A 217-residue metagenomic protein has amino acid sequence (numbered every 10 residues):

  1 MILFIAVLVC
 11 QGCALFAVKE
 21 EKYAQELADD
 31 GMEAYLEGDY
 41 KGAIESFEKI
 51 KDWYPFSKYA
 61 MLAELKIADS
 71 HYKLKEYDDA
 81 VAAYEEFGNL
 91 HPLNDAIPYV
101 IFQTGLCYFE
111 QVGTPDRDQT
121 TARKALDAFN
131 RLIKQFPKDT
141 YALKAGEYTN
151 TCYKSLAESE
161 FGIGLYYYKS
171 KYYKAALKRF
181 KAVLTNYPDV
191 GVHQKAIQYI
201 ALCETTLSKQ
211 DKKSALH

Functional and structural regions predicted by a protein language model:
M1-Q11: Bacterial N-terminal signal peptides
V9-H217: Acidic, polar-rich low-complexity tracts and alpha-helical solenoid repeat scaffolds
